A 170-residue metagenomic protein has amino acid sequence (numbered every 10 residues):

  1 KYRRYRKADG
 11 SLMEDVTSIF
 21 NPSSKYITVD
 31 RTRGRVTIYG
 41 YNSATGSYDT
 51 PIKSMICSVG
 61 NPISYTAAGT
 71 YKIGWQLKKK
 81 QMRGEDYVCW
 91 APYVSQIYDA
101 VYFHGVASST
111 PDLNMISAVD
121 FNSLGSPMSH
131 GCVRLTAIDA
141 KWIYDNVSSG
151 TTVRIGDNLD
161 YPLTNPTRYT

Functional and structural regions predicted by a protein language model:
Y2-L12: A general sequence property marking short-to-moderate contiguous segments in secreted/outer-membrane adhesion
G10-N114: Gly/Pro-biased beta-strand-loop elements
Y48, Y65-A68, K80-T170: Exported/periplasmic cell-wall-interacting domains
